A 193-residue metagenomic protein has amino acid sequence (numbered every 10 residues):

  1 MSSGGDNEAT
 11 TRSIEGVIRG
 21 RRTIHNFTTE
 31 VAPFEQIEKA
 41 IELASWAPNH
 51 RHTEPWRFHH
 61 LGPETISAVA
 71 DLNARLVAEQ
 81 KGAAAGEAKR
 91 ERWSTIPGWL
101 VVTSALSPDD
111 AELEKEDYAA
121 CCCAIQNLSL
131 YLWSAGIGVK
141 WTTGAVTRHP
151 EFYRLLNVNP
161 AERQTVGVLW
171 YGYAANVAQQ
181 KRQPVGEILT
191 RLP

Functional and structural regions predicted by a protein language model:
M1-I96, P193: N-terminal amphipathic, basic helical "cap/leader" segment at the start of enzyme domains
S2-T10, G16-V17, A161-P193: C-terminal helix-cap and adjacent tail motif
A44, L100, L106-L155: Small-aliphatic-rich amphipathic alpha-helix that forms the alpha element of a beta-alpha
H52-T53, E112-L113, K181-R182: Short glycine/proline-enriched turns and hinge-like loops at secondary-structure junctions
G62, S104, W170-Y173: Short, structured patches in soluble enzyme cores that scaffold and shape functional sites
R92, W99-V101, V168-W170: Conserved hydrophobic/aromatic beta-strand scaffold that supports enzyme active sites
T95-G98, I137, P160-T165: Short coil/turn connectors at secondary-structure junctions
